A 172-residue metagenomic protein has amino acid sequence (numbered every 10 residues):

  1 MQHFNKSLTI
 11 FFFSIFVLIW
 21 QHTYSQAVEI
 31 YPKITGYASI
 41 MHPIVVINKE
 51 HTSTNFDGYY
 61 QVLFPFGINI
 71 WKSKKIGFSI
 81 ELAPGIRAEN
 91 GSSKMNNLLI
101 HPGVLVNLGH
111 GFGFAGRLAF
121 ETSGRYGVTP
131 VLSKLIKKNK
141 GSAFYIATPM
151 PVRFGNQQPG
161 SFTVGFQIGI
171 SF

Functional and structural regions predicted by a protein language model:
M1-P32: Bacterial Sec-dependent N-terminal signal peptides
F4-L8, G36-Y37, S73-F78, V128 (+1 more regions): Conserved long hydrophobic alpha-helices within structured protein cores
Y24-W71, S161-S171: Short glycine/proline- and aromatic-enriched beta-strand/turn motifs that initiate or cap beta-hairpins
Q26, Y31-M41, N96-E121, I170-F172: Glycine/serine-rich loop-strand microenvironments at binding/catalytic pocket rims
A38-E50, G77-A88, L108-S123, S142-F154: Transmembrane beta-strand segments that form the barrel wall of outer-membrane beta-barrel proteins
V45-I47, S53-L105: Surface-exposed acidic loop/strand-edge motifs in secreted or periplasmic proteins that form small linear binding
T52-Y60, A88-N96, R117-T129, R153-T163: Solvent-exposed loop/turn segments connecting transmembrane beta-strands in outer-membrane beta-barrel proteins
V62-K72, N96-L108, Y126-I146, F162-F172: Feature captures outer-membrane beta-barrel proteins of Gram-negative bacteria and organelles
